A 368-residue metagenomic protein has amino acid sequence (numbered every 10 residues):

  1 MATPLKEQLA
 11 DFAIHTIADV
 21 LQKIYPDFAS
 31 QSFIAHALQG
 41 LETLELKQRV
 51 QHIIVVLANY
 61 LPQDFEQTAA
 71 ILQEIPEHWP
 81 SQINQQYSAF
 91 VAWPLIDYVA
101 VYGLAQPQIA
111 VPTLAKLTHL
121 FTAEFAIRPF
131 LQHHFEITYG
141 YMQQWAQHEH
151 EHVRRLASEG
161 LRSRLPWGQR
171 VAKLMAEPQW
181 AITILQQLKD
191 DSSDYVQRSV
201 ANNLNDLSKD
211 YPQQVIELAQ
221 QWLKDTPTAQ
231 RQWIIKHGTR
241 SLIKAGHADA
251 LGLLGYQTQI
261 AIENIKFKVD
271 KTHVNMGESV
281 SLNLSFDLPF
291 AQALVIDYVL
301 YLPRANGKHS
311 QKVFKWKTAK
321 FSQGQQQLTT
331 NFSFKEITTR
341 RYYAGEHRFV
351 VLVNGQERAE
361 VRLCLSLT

Functional and structural regions predicted by a protein language model:
M1-A250, N275, S281-N283, Q292: Surface-facing alpha-helical segments and adjacent helix-coil boundary elements at the starts of domains
D249-N264: Proline/serine/threonine-rich low-complexity linkers at boundaries of modular beta-sandwich domains
I262-E263, A305-T318: Short beta-strand and strand-turn-strand segments in soluble, beta-rich domains
K268-N275: Short beta-strand segments of immunoglobulin-like
E278-A305: Beta-strand-rich binding/interaction modules
K312-I337, L365: A beta-strand/beta-hairpin structural motif
E336-E346: Short glycine/proline/serine/threonine-rich loop/turn segments at secondary-structure transition edges
E336-T338, L352-V361: Short acidic/polar inter-strand loop motif in beta-rich domains
